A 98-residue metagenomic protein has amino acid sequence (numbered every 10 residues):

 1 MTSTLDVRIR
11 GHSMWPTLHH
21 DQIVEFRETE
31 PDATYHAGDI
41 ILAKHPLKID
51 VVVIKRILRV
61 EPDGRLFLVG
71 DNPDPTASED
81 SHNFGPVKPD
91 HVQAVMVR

Functional and structural regions predicted by a protein language model:
M1-R98: Extended hydrophobic leader/signal-anchor segments used for secretion and membrane insertion
